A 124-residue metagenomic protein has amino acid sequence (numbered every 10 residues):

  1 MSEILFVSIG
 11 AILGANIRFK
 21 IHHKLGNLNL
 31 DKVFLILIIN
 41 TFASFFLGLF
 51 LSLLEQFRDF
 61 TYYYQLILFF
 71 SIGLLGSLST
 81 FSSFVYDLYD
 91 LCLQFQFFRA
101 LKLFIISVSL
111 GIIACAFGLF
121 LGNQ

Functional and structural regions predicted by a protein language model:
M1-Q124: Membrane-interface helix-loop junctions in multi-pass transporters/channels
